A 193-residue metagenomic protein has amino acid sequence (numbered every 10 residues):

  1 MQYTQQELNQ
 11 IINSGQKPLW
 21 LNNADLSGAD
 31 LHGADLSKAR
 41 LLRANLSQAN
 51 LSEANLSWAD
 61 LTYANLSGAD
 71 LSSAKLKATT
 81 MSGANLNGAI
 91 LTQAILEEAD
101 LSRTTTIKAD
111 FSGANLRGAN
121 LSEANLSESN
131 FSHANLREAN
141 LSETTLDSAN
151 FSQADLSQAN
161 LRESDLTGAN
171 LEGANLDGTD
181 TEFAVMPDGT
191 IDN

Functional and structural regions predicted by a protein language model:
Y3-N193: Tandem repeat scaffolds
